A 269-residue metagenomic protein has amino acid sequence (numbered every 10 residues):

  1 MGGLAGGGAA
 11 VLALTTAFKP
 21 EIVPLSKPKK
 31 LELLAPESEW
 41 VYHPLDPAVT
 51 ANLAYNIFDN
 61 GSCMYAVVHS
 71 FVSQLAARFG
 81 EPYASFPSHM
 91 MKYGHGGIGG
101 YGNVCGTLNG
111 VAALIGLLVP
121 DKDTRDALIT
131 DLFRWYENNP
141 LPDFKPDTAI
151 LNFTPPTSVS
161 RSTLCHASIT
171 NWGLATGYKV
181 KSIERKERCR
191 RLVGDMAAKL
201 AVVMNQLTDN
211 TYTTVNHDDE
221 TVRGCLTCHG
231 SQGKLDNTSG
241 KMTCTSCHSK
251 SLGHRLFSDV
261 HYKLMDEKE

Functional and structural regions predicted by a protein language model:
M1-I22: N-terminal export signals
L33-S62: Polybasic, low-complexity association/targeting segments
V41-Y42, Q74-M91, N171: Acidic-glycine-rich active-site phosphate/pyrophosphate-binding loop
N52-G61, Y93-G102, K181-R185, S231: A short glycine/serine-rich beta->alpha loop
S70-L75, I115, I129-N205, T211-N216 (+1 more regions): Amphipathic alpha-helical interface segments
F79-P87, L117-L132: Phosphate-handling active-site elements
N103-D121: Mid-length scaffold segments of soluble, non-membrane domains
G224-Q232, K241-K250: The canonical Cys-X-X-Cys-His
